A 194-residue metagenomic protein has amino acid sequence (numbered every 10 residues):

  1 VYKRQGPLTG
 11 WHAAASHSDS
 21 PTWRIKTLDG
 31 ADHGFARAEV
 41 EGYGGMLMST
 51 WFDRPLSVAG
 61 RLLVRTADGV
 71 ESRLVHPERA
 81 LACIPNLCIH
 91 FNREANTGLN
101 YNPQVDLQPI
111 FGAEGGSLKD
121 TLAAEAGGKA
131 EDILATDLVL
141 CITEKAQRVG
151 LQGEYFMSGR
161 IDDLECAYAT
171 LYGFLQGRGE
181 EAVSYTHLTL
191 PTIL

Functional and structural regions predicted by a protein language model:
V1-Q5, T186-T192: Conserved small/polar residues in nucleotide/adenosyl-binding loops
G10-E94: A generic, well-ordered mixed alpha/beta core segment in the N-terminal half of proteins
P55, R79, I84, N102 (+2 more regions): Conserved active-site and cofactor/substrate-binding residues in soluble primary-metabolism enzymes
N86-G112, L138-M157: Residues forming anionic-ligand binding surfaces in small-molecule and nucleic-acid pockets of primarily soluble enzymes
N102, D106-D132: Gly/Ser/Thr-rich active-site cleft segment
L118-A123, T136-I142, I161-Y168: Active-site pocket-lining segments that scaffold enzyme catalytic pockets across diverse folds
G128-D137, E180-S184: Flexible, glycine/charged-enriched surface loops at secondary-structure junctions
M157-L188: Alpha-helical metal-binding/catalytic segments enriched in His/Glu/Asp
